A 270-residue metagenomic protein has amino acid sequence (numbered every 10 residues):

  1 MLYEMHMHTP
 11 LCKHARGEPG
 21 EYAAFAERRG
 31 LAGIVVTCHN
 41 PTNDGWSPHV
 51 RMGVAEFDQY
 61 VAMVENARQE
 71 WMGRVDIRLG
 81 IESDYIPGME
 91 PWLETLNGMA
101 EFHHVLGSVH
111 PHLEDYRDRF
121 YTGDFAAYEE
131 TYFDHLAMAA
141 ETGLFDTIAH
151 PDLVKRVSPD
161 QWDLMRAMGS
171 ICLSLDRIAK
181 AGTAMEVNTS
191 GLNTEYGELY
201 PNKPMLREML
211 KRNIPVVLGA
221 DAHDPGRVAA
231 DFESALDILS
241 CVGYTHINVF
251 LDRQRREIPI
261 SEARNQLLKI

Functional and structural regions predicted by a protein language model:
M1-S83, P87, V157-S158, D163-R166 (+2 more regions): An N-terminally biased module of ancient metal coordination in phosphate/nucleic-acid-related enzymes
M1-T9, P19, W162-I270: Charged catalytic cores and adjacent phosphate/nucleic-acid-binding surfaces used for phosphate/nucleic-acid chemistry
Y3-M7, I34-V36, I77-I81, V105-G107 (+3 more regions): Hydrophobic faces of well-ordered beta-strands that scaffold small-molecule active sites in alpha/beta enzyme cores
A23, E27, G98, A140-E141 (+2 more regions): Non-catalytic positions within long, well-ordered alpha-helices that form the structural scaffold/packing of enzyme
L31, F102, L144-F145, I214 (+1 more regions): A structural motif
H39, H110, L153-R156, S190 (+1 more regions): Flexible loop residues that form catalytic and substrate-binding hotspots at small-molecule/glycan-binding clefts
S47-A181, A263-I270: Extended substrate/RNA-proximal surfaces in nucleic-acid metabolism proteins
